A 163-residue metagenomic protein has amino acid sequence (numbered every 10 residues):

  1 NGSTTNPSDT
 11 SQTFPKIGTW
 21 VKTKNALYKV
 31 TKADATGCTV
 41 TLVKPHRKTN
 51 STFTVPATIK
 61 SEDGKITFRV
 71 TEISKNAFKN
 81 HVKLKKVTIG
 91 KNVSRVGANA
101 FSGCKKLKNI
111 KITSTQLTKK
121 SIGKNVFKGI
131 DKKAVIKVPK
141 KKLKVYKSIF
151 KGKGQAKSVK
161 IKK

Functional and structural regions predicted by a protein language model:
N1-P15: Ser/Thr/Gly/Pro-rich low-complexity, disordered linker/stalk segments of secreted and cell-surface proteins
Q12, K32-A35, K48-E72, V82-R95 (+3 more regions): Structural signature of tandem-repeat unit edges
I17-G18, K142: Glycine-centered loop/turn motifs
T19-K44, G154: GGW-centered surface loops in extracellular recognition modules
V43-H46, A77-F78: Acidic, Ser/Thr
K75-A77, G97-A100, G123-V126: Consensus positions within tandem repeat domains that build extended binding/scaffold surfaces
G123-V126, K144-S158: Short, aromatic/basic amphipathic alpha-helical patches
